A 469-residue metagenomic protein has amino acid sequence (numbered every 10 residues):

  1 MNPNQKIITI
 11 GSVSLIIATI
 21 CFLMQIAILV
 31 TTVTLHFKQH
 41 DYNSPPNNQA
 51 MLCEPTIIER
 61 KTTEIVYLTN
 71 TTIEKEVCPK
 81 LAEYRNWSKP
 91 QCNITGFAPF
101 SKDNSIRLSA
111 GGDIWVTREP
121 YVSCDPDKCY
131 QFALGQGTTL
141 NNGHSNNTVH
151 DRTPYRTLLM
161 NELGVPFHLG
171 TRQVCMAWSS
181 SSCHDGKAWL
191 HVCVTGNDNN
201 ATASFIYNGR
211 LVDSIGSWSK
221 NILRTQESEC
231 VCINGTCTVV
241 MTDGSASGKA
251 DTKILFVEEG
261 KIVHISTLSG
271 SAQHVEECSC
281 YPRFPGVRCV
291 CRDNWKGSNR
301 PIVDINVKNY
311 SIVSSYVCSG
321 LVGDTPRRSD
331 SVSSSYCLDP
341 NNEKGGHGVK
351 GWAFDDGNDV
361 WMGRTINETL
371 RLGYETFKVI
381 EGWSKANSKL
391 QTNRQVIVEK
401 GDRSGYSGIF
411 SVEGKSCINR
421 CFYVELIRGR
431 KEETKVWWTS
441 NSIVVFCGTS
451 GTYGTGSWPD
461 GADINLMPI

Functional and structural regions predicted by a protein language model:
N4-I7, G11-S14, C21, Q25-N43 (+4 more regions): Heptad-repeat coiled-coil amphipathic alpha-helices that mediate oligomerization/assembly
P55-V77, V174, G270: Serine/threonine-rich low-complexity intrinsically disordered regions
P79, E83-Q91, C278, P282 (+1 more regions): Extracytoplasmic low-complexity segments
G111-P120, D355-R371, G405-I409, T452-I464: Secreted extracellular polysaccharide-interacting domains
Y121-D127, H184, I366-I380, D460-P468: Extracellular/lumenal carbohydrate-interaction signature centered on repeated Trp-anchored short motifs
F132-L134, V313-V317, G348, A353-V444: Extracellular glycan-recognition modules
H184, R430-I469: Short, aromatic/His-centered strand-loop micro-motif at the edge of beta-sheets
T195, V240-S247: Short beta-strand-plus-loop segments that form exposed binding edges in beta-rich domains
